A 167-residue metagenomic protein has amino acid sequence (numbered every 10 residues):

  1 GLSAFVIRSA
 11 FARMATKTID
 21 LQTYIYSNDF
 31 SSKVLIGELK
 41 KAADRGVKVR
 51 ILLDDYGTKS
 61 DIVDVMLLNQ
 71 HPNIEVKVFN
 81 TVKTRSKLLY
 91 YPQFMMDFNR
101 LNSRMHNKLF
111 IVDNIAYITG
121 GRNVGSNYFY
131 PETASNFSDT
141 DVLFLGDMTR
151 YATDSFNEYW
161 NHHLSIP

Functional and structural regions predicted by a protein language model:
G1-T18, I25-P167: HKD-type phospholipase D/PLD-like phosphodiesterase module
